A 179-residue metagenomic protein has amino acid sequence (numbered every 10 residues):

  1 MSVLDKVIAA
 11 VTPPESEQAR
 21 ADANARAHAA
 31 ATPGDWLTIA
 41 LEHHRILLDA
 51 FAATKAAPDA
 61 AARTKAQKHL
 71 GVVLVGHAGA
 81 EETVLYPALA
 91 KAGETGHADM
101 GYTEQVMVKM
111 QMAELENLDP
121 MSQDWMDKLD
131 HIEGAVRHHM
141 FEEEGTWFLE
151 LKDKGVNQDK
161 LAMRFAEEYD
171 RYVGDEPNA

Functional and structural regions predicted by a protein language model:
M1-A179: Small-residue-biased structural context
